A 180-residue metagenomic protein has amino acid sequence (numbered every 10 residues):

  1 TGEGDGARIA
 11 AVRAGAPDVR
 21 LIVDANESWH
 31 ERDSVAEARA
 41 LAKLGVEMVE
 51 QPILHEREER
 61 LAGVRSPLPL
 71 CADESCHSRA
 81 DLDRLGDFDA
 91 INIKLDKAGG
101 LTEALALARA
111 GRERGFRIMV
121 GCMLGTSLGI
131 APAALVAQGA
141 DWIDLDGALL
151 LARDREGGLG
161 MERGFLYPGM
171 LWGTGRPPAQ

Functional and structural regions predicted by a protein language model:
T1, A25-N26, Q51-P52, D73-S75 (+4 more regions): Fold-independent oxyanion-binding glycine-rich loops and adjacent beta-strand/coil segments at enzyme active sites
T1-L68: Metal-dependent enolase-superfamily TIM-barrel catalytic cores that perform enediolate-based chemistry
G2-E3, K94, A179-Q180: N-terminal start-of-domain structural block
A14-A16, G63-V64, R84-G86, G158-G160: Solvent-exposed alpha-helices and their adjacent loops that cap or buttress functional pockets in soluble metabolic
E37-V49, L85-I91, L135-G157: Structural recognition of alpha->loop->beta junctions
E56-D146: Catalytic alpha/beta core domains of metabolic enzymes, predominantly
M123-Q180: Flexible C-terminal active-site loop/helix
